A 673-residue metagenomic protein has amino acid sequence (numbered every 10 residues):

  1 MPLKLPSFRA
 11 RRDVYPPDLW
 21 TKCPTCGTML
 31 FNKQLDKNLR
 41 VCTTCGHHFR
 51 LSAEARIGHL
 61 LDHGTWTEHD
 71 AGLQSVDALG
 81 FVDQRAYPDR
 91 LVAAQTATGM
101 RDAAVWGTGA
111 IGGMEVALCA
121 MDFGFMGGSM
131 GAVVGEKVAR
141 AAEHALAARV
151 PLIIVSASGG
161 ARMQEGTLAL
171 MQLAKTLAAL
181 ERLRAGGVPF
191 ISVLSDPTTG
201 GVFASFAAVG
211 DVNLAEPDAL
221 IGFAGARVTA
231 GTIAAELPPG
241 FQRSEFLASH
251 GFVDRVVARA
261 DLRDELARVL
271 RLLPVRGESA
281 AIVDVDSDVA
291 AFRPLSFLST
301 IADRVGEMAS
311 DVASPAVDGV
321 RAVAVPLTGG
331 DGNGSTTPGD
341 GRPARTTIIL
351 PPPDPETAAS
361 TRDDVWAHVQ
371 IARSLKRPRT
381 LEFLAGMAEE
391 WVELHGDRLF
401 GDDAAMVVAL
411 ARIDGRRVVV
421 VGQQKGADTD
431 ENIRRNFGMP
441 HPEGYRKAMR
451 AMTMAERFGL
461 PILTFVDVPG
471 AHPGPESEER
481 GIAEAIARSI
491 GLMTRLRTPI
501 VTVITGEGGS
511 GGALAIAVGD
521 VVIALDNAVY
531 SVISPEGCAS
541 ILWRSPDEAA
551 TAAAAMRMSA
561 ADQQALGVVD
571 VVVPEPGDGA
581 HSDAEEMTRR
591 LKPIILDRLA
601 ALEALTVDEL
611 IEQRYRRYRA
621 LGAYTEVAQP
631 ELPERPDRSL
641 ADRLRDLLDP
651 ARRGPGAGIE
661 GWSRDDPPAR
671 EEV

Functional and structural regions predicted by a protein language model:
M1-I191, P197, V209, E216 (+3 more regions): Terminal-region recognition feature
T198-F206, G222-F223, G512: Glycine-rich anion-binding loops of enzyme active sites
E216-A219, A226: Active-site pocket-lining/capping segments in soluble small-molecule metabolic enzymes
R227-P239, E479-R480: Active-site-adjacent loop and "lid" segments of alpha/beta metabolic enzymes
W543-D547: Hydrophobic, secondary-structure "cap" segments at the distal end of domains
